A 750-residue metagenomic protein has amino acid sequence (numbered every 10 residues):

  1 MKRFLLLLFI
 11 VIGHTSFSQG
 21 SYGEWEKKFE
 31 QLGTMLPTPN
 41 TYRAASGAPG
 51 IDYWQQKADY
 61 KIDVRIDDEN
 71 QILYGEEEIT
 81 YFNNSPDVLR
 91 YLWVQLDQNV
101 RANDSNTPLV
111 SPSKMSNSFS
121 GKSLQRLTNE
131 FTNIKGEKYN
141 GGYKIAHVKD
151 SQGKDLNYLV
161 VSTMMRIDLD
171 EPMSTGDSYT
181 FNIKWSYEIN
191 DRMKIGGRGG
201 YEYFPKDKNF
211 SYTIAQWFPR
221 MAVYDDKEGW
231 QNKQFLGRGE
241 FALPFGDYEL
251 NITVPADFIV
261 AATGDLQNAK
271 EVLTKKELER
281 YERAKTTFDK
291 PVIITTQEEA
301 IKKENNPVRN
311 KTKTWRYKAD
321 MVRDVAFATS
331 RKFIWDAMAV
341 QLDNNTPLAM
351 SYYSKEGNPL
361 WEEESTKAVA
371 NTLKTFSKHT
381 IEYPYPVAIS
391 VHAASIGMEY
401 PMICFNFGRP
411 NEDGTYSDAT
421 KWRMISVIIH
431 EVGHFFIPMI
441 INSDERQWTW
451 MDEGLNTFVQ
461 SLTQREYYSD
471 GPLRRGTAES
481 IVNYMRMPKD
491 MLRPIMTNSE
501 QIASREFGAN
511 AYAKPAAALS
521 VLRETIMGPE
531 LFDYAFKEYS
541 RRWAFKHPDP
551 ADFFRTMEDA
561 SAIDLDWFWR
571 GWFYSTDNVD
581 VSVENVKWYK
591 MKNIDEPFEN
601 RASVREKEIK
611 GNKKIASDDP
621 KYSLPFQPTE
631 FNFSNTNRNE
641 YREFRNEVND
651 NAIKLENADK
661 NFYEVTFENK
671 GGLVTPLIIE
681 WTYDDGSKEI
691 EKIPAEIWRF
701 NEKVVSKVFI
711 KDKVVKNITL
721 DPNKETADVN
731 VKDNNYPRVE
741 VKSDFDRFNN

Functional and structural regions predicted by a protein language model:
Q19-Y74, A215, D566-W567, G571 (+1 more regions): N-terminal, polar/Ser/Thr-rich
Y22, D63, I72, F82 (+9 more regions): A surface-exposed beta-strand-loop module
D104-L124, S186-Y248, A269, V340 (+1 more regions): Glycine/proline-rich low-complexity spacer/linker segments in large multi-domain proteins
P219-W230, L236-I429, F458: Hydrophobic helix-coil surface modules that form long, contiguous segments used for peptide/substrate interaction
A261-A262, A328, D566, V579-D721: Beta-strand-rich binding/interaction modules
K367-A370, K374-T375, F405-A478, F536-K537: Zinc-dependent metallopeptidase catalytic helix centered on the HExxH motif and its immediate flanking segment
E453-M527, W543: Acidic/His/Gly-enriched intrinsically disordered linker/tail segments that often contain short helix/coil "MoRF-like"
G508-F598, E606-I609: Amphipathic alpha-helical substructures
